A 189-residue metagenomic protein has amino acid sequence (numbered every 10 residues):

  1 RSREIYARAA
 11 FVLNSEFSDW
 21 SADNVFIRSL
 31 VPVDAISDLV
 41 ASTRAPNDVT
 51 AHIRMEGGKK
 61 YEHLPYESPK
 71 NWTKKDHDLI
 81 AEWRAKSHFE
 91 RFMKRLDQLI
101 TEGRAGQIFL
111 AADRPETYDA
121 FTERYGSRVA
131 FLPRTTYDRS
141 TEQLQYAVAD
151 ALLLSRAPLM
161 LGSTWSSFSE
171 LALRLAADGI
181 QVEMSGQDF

Functional and structural regions predicted by a protein language model:
R1-Q98: Secretory-pathway luminal glycosyltransferase catalytic domains
P46, A105, A157-P158: Short, well-ordered alpha-helix to beta-strand connector turns
R54-G58, D113-T117, T136-Y137, S166-F168: Short, solvent-exposed loop/turn segments at secondary-structure junctions
W83, D97-G106, R124-L132, G179-V182: Structural alpha-beta junctions
K86-K94, R128-A157: Donor nucleotide-activated moiety binding/catalytic core segment of transferases that use nucleotide-activated donors
F109-A111: Short internal beta-strands
R114-S127, L171: Short, aromatic/basic amphipathic alpha-helical patches
A147-F189: A donor-sugar binding/catalytic signature common to diverse glycosyltransferases and related nucleotide-sugar
